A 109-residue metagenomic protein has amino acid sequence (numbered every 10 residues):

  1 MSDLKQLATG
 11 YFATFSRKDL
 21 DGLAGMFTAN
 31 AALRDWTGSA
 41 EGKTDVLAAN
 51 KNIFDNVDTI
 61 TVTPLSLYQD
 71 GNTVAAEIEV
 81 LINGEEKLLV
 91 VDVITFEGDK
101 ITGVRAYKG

Functional and structural regions predicted by a protein language model:
M1-D21, G25: Short, low-complexity N-terminal intrinsically disordered segments enriched in polar/charged residues
Y11, L23-A24, A31, V46 (+4 more regions): Hydrophobic pocket/interface hotspot
L20-G22, T28-Q69: A solvent-exposed, acidic/Ser-Thr-rich amphipathic alpha-helical stretch
F27, V80-I82, K108: Short beta-strand segments enriched in hydrophobic/aromatic residues within well-folded beta-rich domains
G38, D45, E79, R105-A106: Short clusters of small/polar residues that mark proteolytic maturation junctions
T61-V62, E86-V91: Short, surface-exposed coil-to-beta transition loops
Q69-V80: A short hydrophobic beta-strand element
L89-G109: Short beta-strand edge/turn micro-motifs at domain boundaries
